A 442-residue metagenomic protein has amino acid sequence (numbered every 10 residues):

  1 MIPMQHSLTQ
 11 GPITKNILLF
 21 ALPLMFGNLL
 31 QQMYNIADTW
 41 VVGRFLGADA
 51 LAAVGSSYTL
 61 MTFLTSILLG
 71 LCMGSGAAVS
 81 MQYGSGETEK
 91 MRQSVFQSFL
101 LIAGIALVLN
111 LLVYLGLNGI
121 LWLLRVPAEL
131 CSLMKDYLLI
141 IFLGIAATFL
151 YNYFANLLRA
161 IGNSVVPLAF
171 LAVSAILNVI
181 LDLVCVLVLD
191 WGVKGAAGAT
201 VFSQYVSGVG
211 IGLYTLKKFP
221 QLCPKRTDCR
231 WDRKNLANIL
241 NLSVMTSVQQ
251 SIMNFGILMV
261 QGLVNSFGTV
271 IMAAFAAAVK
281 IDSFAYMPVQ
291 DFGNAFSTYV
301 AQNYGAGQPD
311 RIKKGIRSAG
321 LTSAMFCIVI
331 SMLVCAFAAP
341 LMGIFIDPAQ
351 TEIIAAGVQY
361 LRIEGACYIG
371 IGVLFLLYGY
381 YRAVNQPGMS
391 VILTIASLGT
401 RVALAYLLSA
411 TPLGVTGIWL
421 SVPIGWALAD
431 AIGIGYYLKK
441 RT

Functional and structural regions predicted by a protein language model:
M1-A21, V79-G144, V188-V244, V300-C367 (+1 more regions): Short alpha-helical transmembrane segments in multi-pass integral membrane proteins
L8-F45, T59-G74, A78, A103-N110 (+4 more regions): N-terminal transmembrane alpha-helices
L19-D38, I140, Y151, S174 (+5 more regions): Transmembrane helical elements of multi-pass membrane transporters/channels
L29, M33-A52, L121-A128, V184-W191 (+5 more regions): Helix-terminus/linker motif at the lipid-water interface of multi-pass membrane proteins
A48-T59, L138, A197, T269-F284 (+2 more regions): Small-residue hotspots at the loop-to-helix junctions and early N-terminal turns of transmembrane alpha-helices
L51-L111, T148-P167, A274-A338, I371-L393: Small-residue-rich hydrophobic transmembrane alpha-helices
F63-S66, N178-D182, G208-G212, F284-M287 (+3 more regions): Hydrophobic transmembrane alpha-helices of multi-pass small-molecule transporters
C72, I141-R159, P167-A175, A196-I211 (+4 more regions): Short runs within selected transmembrane alpha-helices of multi-pass transporters and secretion channels
